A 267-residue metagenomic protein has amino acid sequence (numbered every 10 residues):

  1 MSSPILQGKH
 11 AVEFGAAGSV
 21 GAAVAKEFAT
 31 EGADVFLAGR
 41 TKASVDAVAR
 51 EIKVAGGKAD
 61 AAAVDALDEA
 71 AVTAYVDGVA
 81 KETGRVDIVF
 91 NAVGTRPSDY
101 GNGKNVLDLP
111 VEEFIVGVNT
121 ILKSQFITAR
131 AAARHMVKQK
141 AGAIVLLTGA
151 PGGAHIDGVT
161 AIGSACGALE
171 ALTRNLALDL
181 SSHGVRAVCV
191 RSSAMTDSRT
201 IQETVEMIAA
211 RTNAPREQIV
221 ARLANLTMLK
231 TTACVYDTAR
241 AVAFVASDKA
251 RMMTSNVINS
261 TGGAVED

Functional and structural regions predicted by a protein language model:
S2, V242-F244, T254-D267: Short C-terminal tail/terminal secondary-structure segment of NAD(P)H-dependent dehydrogenase/reductase domains
H10, A17-G18: Conserved glycine-rich cofactor-binding loop
T73, G94-I115, K138, G158: Conserved mid-core segment of classical short-chain dehydrogenase/reductases
T95-R96, V111-E113, V145-L169, T173-S182 (+2 more regions): Catalytic loop of short-chain dehydrogenase/reductase
L107-F126, A141, V145, L169: Catalytic Tyr-X3-Lys loop
A129-R130, R174: A short, exposed helix-loop element centered on a Lys and neighboring polar residues
R134, L178-D179, R251: Alpha-helical segment proximal to the catalytic Tyr-Lys
S181, R186, M253-S255: Short, small/polar-rich loop/turn modules that mediate ligand/substrate recognition or access, typified
